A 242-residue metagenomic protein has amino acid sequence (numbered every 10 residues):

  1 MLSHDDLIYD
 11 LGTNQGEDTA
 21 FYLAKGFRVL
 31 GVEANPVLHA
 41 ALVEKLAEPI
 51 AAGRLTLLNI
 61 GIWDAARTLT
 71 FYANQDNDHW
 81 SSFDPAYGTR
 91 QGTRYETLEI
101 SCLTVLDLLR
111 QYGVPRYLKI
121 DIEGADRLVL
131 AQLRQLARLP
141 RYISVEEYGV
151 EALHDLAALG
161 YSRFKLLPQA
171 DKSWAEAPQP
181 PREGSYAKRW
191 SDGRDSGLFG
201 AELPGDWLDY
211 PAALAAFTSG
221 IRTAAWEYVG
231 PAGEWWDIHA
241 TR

Functional and structural regions predicted by a protein language model:
M1-L69, E147-L153: SAM cofactor-binding core of SAM-dependent methyltransferases, primarily the Rossmann-like beta-alpha-beta module
D6-L7, Q15, R28, D107-R242: Conserved acidic-Pro-Pro-aromatic motif
A20, L103, L128: Active-site phosphate/pyrophosphate-handling residues
Y22-G26, E44-L46, F71-A73, A86 (+3 more regions): Short, glycine/charged-enriched secondary-structure capping and boundary segments
G31, L98, I122: Aromatic-acidic/polar surface patches that form glycan- and anion
E48, N77, Q135-L139: A short linear boundary/processing microfeature
P49-T56, Y95-E96, V114, L139: A short helix-to-beta-strand connector/capping loop
L58, W63-L103, D107, G184-F199: Glycine-rich adenosyl-binding loop in Rossmann-like folds that engage adenosine-containing cofactors
